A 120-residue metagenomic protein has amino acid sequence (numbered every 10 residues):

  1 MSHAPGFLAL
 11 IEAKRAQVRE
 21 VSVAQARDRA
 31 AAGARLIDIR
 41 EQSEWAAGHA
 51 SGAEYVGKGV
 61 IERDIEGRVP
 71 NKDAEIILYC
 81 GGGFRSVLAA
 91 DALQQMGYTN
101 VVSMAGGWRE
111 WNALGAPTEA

Functional and structural regions predicted by a protein language model:
M1-R35, Q42-I77, G81-A120: Rhodanese-like catalytic fold shared by cysteine-dependent sulfurtransferases and DSP/PTP-type phosphatases
